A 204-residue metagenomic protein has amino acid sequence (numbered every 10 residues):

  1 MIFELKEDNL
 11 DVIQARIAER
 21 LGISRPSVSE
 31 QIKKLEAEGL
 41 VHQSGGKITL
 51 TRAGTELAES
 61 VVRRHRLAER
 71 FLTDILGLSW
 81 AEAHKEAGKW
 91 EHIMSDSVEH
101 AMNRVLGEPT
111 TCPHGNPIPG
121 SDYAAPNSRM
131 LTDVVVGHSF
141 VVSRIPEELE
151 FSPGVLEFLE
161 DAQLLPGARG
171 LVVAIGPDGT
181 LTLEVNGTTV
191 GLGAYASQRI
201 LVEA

Functional and structural regions predicted by a protein language model:
M1-L5: Short amphipathic alpha-helical elements of helix-turn-helix/winged-helix folds
E7-V12, G137-F140: Short capping segments at the starts of secondary-structure elements
D11-Q43, G54: N-terminal helix-turn-helix
G46-H65: Basic, amphipathic "hinge/linker" alpha-helix immediately C-terminal to the N-terminal HTH DNA-binding motif
R63-H100: Ordered, amphipathic secondary-structure segments that act as subunit-interaction surfaces in large macromolecular
H92-S197: Mid-protein regulatory/catalytic core that forms ligand/cofactor-binding pockets and protein-protein interaction
